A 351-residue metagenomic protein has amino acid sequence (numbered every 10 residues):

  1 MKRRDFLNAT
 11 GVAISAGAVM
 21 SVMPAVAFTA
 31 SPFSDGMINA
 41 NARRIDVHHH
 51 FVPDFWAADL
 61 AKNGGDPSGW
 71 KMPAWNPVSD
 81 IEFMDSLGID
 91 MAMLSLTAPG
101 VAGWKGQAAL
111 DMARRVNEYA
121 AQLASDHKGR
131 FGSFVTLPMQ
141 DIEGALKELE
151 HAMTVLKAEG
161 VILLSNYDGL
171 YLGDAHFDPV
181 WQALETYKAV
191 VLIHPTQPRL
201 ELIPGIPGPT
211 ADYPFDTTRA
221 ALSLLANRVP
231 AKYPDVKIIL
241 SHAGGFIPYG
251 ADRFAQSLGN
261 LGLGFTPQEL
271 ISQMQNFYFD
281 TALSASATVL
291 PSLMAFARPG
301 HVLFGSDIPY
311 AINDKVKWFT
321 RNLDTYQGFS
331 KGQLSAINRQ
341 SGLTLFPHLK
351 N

Functional and structural regions predicted by a protein language model:
K2-R43, V47, P53-M91, E118-D126 (+4 more regions): Mid-to-C-terminal alpha-helical segments outside catalytic/metal-binding sites
N41, H50-W75, W104-K105, P198-T217 (+1 more regions): Active-site gating loops and adjacent loop-to-helix segments of metal-dependent hydrolytic enzymes
I45-V47, A92-L94, S133-V135, V161-L163 (+4 more regions): Hydrophobic faces of well-ordered beta-strands that scaffold small-molecule active sites in alpha/beta enzyme cores
H49-F51, M139, P195-R199, I308-A311: Short glycine-enriched loops at secondary-structure junctions
W70-W75, V101-A102, M139-A145, D168-A175 (+3 more regions): Acidic-and-aromatic substrate-binding clefts and catalytic sites of carbohydrate-active enzymes
D90, L94-S223, N227: Active-site gating/metal-coordination segments in enzymes
P214-D216, G259-N260, G264-N313: Active-site-adjacent C-terminal substructures of enzyme catalytic domains
R228, P234-S272: Aromatic-lined glycan-binding groove of carbohydrate-active enzymes
